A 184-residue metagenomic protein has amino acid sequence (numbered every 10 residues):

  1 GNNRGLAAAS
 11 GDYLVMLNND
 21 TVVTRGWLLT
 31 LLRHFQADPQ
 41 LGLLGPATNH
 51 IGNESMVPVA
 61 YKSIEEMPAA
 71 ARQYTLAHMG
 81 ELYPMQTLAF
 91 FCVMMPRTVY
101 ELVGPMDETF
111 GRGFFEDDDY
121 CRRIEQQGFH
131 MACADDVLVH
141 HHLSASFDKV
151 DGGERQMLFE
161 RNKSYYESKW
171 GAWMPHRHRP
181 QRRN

Functional and structural regions predicted by a protein language model:
G1-A9: Glycine-rich, basic loop-to-helix element that forms the pyrophosphate-binding segment of sugar-nucleotide handling
A7, H50-I51, S55, S63-T98 (+1 more regions): A recurrent flexible, glycine/aromatic-enriched loop bordering the glycosyltransferase active site that acts as
G11, D38-L41, F129: Short, high-confidence coil segments that cap the C-terminus of an alpha-helix and link into the following beta-strand
L14: Short aromatic/hydrophobic "clamp" motif used to bind/position activated sugar donors
L17-N19: Catalytic metal- and UDP-sugar-binding loop of GT-A-like glycosyltransferases, i.e., residues flanking the conserved
T21-A60: Conserved donor NDP-sugar-binding/catalytic core segment of glycosyltransferases
G26-L32, G80, P84-G104, T109-L138: A short, conserved alpha-helix in the catalytic core of glycosyltransferases
G52, P58-V59, D118-N184: Active-site-adjacent helix/loop segment of glycosyltransferases that harbors family-specific signature motifs
